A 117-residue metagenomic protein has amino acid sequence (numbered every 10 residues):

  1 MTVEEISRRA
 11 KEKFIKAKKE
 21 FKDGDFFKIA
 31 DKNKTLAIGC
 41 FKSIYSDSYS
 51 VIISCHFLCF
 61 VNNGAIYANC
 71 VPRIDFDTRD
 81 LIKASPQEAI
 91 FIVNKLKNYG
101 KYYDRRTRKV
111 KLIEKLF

Functional and structural regions predicted by a protein language model:
M1-F117: Structural boundary micro-motifs
